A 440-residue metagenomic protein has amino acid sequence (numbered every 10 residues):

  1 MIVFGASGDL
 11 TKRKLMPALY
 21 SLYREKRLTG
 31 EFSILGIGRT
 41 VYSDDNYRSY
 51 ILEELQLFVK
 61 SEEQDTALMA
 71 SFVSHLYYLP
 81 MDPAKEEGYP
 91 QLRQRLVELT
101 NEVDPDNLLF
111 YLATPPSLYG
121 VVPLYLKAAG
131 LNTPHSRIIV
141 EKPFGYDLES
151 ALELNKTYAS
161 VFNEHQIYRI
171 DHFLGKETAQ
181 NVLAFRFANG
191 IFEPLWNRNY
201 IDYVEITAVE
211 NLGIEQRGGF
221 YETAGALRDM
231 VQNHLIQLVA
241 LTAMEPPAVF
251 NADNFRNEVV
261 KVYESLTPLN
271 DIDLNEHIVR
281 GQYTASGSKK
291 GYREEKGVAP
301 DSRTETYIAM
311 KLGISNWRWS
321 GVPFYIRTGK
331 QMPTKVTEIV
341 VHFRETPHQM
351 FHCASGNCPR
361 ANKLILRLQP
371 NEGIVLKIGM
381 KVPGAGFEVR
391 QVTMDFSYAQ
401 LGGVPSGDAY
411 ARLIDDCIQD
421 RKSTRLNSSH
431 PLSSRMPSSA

Functional and structural regions predicted by a protein language model:
M1-V140, F144-R425, S438: Secretory/organelle targeting and membrane-embedding segments
L426-A440: Single conserved hydrophobic/aromatic residue that forms the stacking wall/gate of nucleotide- or nucleobase-binding
